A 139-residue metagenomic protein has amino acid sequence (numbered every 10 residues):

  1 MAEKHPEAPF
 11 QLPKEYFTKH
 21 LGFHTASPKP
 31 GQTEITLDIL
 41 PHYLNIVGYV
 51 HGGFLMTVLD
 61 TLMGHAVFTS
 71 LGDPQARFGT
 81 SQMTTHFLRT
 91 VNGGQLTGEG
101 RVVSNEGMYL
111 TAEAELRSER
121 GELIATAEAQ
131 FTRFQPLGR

Functional and structural regions predicted by a protein language model:
M1-R139: Terminal targeting signals and extreme-terminal segments of soluble enzymes
